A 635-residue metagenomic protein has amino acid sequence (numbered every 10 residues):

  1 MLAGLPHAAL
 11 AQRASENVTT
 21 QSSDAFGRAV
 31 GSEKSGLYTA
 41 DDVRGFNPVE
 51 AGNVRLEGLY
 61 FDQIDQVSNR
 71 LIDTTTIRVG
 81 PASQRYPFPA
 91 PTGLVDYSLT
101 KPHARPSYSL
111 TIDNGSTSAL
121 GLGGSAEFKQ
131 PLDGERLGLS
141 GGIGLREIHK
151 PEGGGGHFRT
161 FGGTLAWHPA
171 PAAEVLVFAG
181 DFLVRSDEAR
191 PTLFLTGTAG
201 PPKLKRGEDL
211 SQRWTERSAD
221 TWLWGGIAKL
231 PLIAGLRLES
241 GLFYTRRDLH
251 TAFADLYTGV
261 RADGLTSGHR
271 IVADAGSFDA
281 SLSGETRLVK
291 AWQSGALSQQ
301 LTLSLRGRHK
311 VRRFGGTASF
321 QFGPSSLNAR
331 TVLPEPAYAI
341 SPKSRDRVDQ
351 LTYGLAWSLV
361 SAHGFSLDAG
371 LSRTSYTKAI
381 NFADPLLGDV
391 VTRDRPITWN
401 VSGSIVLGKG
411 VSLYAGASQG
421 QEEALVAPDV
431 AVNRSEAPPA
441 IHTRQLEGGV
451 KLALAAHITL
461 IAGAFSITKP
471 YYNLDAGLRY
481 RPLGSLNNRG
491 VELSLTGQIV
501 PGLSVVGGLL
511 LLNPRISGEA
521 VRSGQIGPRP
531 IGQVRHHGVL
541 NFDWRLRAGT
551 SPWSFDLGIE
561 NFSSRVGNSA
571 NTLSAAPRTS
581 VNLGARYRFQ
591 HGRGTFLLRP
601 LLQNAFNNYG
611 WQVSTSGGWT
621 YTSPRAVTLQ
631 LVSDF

Functional and structural regions predicted by a protein language model:
A11, L446, P530-F635: Conserved C-terminal beta-signal and adjacent last beta-strands/turns of outer-membrane beta-barrel proteins
S23-D24, G45, R55, F61 (+1 more regions): A beta-strand signature from Gram-negative outer-membrane beta-barrel systems, especially the internal plug domain
T76-S83, L94-Q130, G141-I143, E147-P151 (+3 more regions): Short strand-turn segments of transmembrane beta-barrel domains in outer membranes, especially the first one or two
N114-R190, W214-R237, G284: Transmembrane beta-barrel wall of Gram-negative outer-membrane proteins
R185-D187, P191-T198, H309-A318, S375-T377 (+6 more regions): Surface-exposed extracellular loop regions of Gram-negative outer-membrane beta-barrel proteins, predominantly
T221-D248, G268-A383, S404-G408, L460-I461: Face-selective signature of the C-terminal outer-membrane beta-barrel domain
I227, P231, R237-F243, R247-D255 (+3 more regions): Membrane-embedded beta-barrel scaffold of Gram-negative outer-membrane proteins
H363-G364, G463-T468, P482-S569, Y609 (+1 more regions): Gram-negative outer-membrane beta-barrel transporters
